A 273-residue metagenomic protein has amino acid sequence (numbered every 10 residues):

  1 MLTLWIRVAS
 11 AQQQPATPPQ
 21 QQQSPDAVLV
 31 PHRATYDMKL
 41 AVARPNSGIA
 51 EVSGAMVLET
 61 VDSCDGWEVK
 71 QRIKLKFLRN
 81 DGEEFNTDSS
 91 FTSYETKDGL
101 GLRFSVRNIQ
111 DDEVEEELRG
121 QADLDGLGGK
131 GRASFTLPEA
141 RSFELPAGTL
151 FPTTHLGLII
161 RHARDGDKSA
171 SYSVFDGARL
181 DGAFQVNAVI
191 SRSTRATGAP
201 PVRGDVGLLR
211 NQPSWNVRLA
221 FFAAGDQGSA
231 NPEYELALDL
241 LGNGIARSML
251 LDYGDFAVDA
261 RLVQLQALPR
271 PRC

Functional and structural regions predicted by a protein language model:
I6-V8: N-terminal signal peptide c-region/cleavage motif recognized by signal peptidases
A11-D81: N-terminal cleavable signal peptides for secretion/export
P25-P31, E59-E68, Y94-L100, L208-R210 (+1 more regions): A short, structured loop/turn motif at beta-sheet edges
D37-K39, A55-E59, R72-K74, S90-Y94 (+4 more regions): Residue-level recognition of well-ordered beta-strand positions that form the cores of beta-sheet-rich folds across
E51-M56, N86-S90, V114-L118, N231-E235: Short, surface-exposed coil-to-beta transition loops
Q71-G126: Hydrophobic/aromatic-rich structural module bridging two neighboring secondary-structure elements via a short loop
S105-C273: Mature, soluble, non-transmembrane domains
